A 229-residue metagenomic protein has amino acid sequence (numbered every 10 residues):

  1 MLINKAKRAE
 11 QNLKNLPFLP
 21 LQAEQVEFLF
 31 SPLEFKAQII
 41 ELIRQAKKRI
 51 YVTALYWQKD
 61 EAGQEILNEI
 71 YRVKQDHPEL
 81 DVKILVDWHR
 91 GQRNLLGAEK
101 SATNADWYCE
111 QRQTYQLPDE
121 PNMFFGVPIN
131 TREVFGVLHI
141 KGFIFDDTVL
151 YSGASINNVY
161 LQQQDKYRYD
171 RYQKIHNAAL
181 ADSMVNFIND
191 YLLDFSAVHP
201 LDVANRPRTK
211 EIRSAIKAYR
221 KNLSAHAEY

Functional and structural regions predicted by a protein language model:
M1-D106, F124, P128-K141, F145-Y229: Charged, low-complexity intrinsically disordered terminal segments
W107-Y108, Q113: Membrane-proximal, non-transmembrane interaction regions of membrane/secretory-pathway proteins
P118-E120, F124: A gly/proline- and charged-residue-enriched helix-loop-helix capping module
